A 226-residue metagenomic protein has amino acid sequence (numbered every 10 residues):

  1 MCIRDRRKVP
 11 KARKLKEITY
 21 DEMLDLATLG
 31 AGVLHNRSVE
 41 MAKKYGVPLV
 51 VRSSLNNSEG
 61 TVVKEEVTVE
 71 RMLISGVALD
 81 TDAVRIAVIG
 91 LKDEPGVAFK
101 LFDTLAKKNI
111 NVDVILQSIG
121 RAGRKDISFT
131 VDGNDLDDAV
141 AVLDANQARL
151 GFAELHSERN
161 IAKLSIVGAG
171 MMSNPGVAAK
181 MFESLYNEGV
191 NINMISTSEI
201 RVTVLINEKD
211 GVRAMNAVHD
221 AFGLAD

Functional and structural regions predicted by a protein language model:
R4-D226: C-terminal catalytic "cap/lid" subdomain
